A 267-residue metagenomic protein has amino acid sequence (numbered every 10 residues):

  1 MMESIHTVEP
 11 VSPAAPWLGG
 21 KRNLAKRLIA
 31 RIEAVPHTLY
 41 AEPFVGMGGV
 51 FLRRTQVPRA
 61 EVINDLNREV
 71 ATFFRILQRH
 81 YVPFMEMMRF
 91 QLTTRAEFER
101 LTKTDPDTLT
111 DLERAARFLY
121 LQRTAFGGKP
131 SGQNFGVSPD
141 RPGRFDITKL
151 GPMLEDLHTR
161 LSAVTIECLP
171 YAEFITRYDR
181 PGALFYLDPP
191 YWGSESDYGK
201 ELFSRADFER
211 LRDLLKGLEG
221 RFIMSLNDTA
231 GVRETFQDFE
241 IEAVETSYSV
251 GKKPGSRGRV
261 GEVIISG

Functional and structural regions predicted by a protein language model:
M2-A25, A30-T38, Q78-K200, R210-G217 (+2 more regions): SAM-dependent nucleic-acid methyltransferase catalytic core
M2-I5, S204-G267: Long, positively charged, glycine-interspersed low-complexity recognition regions
E42-V45: Class I SAM-dependent methyltransferase "Motif I" SAM/SAH-binding loop
M47-R59: Conserved SAM-binding loop of SAM-dependent methyltransferases across substrates and taxa, primarily the Class I
R54-V57, R177-R180, A230-D238: Short loop/helix-cap segments at secondary-structure boundaries that form the rim of catalytic
V62: Conserved beta-strand positions in the Rossmann-like core of class I SAM-dependent methyltransferases
N67: Conserved SAM/SAH-binding beta-strand->alpha-helix loop
A71: Short alpha-helix immediately C-terminal to the canonical SAM-binding loop
